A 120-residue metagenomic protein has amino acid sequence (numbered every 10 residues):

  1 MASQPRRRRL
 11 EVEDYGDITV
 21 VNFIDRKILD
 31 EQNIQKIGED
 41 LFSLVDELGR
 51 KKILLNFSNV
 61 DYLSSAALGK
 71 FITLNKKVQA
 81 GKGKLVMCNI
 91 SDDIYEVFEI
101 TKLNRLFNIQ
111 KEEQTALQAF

Functional and structural regions predicted by a protein language model:
M1-R6: Short, solvent-exposed secondary-structure boundary motifs
R8-E39: STAS-typified acidic loop motif
I24, S58, Q114: Conserved catalytic submotifs in the C-terminal HATPase_c
K27-L106: Amphipathic alpha-helical interaction surfaces in cytosolic regulatory modules
I90, E113-Q114: Short, ordered loop/turn segments at secondary-structure junctions
N108-E112: Short acidic-hydrophobic, aromatic-tinged amphipathic segments that line or gate anion-handling sites
